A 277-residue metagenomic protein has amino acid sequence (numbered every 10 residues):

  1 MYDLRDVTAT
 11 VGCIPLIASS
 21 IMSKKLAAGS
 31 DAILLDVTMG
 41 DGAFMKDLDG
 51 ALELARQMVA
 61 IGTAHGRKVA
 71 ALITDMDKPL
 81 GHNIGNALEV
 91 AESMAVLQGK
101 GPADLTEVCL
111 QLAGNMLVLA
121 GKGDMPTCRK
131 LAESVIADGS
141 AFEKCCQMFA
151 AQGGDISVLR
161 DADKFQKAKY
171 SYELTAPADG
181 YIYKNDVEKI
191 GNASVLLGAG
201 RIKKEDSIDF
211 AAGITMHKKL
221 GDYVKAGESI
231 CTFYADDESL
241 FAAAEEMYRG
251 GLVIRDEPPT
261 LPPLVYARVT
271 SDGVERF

Functional and structural regions predicted by a protein language model:
M1-L4: Self-splicing inteins and homing endonuclease
T8-F277: Well-ordered secondary-structure scaffolds
